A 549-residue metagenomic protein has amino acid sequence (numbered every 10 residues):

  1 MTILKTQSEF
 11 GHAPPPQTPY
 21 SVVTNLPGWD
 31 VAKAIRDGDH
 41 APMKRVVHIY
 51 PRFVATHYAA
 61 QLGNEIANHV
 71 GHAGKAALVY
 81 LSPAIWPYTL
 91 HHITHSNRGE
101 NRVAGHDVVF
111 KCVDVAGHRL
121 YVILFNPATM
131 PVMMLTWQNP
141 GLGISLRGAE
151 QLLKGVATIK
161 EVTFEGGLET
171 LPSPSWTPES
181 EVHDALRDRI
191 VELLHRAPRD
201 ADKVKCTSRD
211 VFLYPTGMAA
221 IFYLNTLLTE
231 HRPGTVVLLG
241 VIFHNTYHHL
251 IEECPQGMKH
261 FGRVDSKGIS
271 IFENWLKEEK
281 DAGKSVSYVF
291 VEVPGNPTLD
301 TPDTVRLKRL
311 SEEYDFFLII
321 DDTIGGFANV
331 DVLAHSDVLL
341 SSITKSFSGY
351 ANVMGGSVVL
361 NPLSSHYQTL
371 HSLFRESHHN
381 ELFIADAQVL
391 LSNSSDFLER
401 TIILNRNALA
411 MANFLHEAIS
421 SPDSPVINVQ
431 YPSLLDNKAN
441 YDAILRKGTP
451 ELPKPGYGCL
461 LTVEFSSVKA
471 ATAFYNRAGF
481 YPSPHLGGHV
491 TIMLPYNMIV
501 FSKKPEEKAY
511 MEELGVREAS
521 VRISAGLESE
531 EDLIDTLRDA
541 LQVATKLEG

Functional and structural regions predicted by a protein language model:
T2-A219, L227-T229, L239-C254, D265-N274: Conserved N-terminal alpha-helix of the aminotransferase class I/II PLP-enzyme fold
D30-A32, R36, V47, T177 (+3 more regions): Active-site C-terminal subdomain of aminotransferase-like
K203-S421, P425, Q430: Conserved PLP-enzyme active-site core in the AAT-like
S208, G234, A387, G456-L460 (+1 more regions): Short, solvent-exposed beta-strand edge segments and adjacent coil->beta transition regions
T226, P302-D303, N476, T536-R538: Short coil/turn segments at secondary-structure boundaries
V286, V468-F474, E530-D535: Short, conserved charged micro-motifs
A478-E548: C-terminal active-site/capping subdomain that shapes the small-molecule cofactor and substrate pocket of enzyme
